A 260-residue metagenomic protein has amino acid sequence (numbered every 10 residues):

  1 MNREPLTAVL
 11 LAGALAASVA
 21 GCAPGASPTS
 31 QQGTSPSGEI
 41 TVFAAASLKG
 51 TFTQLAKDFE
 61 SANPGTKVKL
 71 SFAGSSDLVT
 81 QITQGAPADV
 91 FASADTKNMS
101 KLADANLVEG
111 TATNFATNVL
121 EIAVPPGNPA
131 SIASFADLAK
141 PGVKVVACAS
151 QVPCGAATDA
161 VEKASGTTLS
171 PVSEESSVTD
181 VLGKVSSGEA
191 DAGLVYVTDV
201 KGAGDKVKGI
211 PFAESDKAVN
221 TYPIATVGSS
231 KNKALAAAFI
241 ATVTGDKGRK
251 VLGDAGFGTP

Functional and structural regions predicted by a protein language model:
N2-E4, L11-G13, A17-K49, T53-K57 (+6 more regions): Exported/periplasmic ABC-transporter solute-binding proteins
G65, P87-A88, A190: Short, high-confidence coil segments that cap the C-terminus of an alpha-helix and link into the following beta-strand
T66-K67, E109, L169, V207: Secondary-structure boundary/capping positions in well-ordered alpha/beta enzyme cores
G85-D95, M99-D104, V108-N114: Short beta-strand-centered segments that line the small-molecule binding cleft or hinge of alpha/beta clamshell
N114-A116, S170: A short alpha-helix-loop-beta-strand transition element characteristic of N-terminal alpha/beta dinucleotide-binding
V119-E121: Early exported N-terminus immediately downstream of N-terminal targeting peptides
